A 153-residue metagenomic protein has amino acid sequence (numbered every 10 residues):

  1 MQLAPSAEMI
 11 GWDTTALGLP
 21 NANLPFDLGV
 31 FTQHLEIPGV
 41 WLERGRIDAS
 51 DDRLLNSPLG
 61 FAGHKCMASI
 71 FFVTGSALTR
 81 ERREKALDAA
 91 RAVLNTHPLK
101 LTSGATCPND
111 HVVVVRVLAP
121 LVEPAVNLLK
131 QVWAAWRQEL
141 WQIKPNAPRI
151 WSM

Functional and structural regions predicted by a protein language model:
M1-A4: Intrinsically disordered, low-complexity linker/loop segments enriched in Gly/Pro and charged/polar residues
D13-M153: A structural signal for small-residue-enriched, beta-sheet-centric alpha/beta enzyme cores and oligomeric scaffold folds
